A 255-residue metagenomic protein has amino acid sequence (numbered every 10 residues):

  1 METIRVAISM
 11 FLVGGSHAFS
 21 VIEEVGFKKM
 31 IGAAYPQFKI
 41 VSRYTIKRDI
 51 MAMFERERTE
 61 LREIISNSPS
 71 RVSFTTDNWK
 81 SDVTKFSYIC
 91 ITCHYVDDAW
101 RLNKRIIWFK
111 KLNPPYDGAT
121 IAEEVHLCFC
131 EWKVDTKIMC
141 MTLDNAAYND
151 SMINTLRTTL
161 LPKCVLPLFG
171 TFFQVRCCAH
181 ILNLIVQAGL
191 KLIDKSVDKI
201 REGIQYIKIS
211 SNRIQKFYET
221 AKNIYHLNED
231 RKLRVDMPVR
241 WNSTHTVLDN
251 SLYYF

Functional and structural regions predicted by a protein language model:
M1-G26: Intrinsically disordered, low-complexity regulatory regions of eukaryotic transcription factors
M1-S9, K104, W108, A119-I121: DNA- and nucleic-acid-binding/regulatory domain cores of transcription factors and nucleic-acid enzymes
I4, I22-G26, L61, C93 (+2 more regions): A eukaryotic "domain-edge + linker/cap" signature
V13-F19, I40, K47, M51 (+8 more regions): Conserved, non-catalytic sequence blocks in retroelement Pol enzymes and Pol-derived host proteins
V25, K29-I107, Y225, E229: Structured nucleic-acid-interacting core domains from mobile-element enzymes and related host factors, especially RNase
A52, W108-E131: Active-site beta-loop-alpha junctions of metal-dependent nucleic acid enzymes, especially the RNase H-like/DDE
K104-N113, K232-V235: Short, conserved non-catalytic motifs in the polymerase core
